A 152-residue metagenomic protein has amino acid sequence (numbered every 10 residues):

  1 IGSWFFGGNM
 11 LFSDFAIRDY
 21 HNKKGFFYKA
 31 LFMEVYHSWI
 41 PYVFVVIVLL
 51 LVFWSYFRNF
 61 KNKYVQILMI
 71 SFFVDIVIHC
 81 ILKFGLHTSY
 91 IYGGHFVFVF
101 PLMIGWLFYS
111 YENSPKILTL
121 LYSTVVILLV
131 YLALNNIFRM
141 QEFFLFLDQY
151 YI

Functional and structural regions predicted by a protein language model:
I1-F44: Membrane-lumen/periplasm interface segments of multi-pass, membrane-embedded glycan/lipid transferases
S38-K61: Hydrophobic, aromatic-rich transmembrane alpha-helices and their immediate juxtamembrane boundary segments
V43-I47, Y92-M103: Membrane-embedded alpha-helical segments of multi-pass membrane proteins, especially the transmembrane helices
V48-Y56, F100-E112: Transmembrane alpha-helical segments
N62-I81: Transmembrane alpha-helix segments characteristic of polytopic inner-membrane glycan-assembly/cell-envelope
C80-F96: Membrane-interface catalytic loops of GT-C/OST-like multi-pass glycosylation enzymes that act
Y111-I137: Signature aromatic-anchored transmembrane alpha helix within multi-pass, membrane-resident enzymes that catalyze glycan
I137-I152: Juxtamembrane boundary at the C-terminal end of a transmembrane helix
